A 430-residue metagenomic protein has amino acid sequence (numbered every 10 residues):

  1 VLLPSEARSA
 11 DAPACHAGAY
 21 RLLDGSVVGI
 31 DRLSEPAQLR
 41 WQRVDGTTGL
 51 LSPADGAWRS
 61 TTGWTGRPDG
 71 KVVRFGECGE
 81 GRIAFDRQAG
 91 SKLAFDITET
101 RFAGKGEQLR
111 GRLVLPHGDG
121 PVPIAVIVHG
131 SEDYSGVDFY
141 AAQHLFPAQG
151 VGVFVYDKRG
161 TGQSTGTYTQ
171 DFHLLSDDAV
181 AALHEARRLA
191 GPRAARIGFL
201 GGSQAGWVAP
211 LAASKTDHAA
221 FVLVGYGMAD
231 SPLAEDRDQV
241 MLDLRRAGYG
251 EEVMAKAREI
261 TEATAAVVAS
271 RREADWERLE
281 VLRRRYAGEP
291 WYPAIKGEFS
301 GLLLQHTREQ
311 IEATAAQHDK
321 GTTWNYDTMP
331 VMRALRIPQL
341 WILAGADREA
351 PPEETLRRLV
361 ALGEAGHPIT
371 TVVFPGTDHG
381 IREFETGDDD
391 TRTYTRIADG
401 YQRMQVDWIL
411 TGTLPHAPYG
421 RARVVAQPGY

Functional and structural regions predicted by a protein language model:
R82-G118: N-terminal cap/lid segment of alpha/beta-hydrolase-fold proteins
P121-G130: Short beta-strand element of the alpha/beta-hydrolase
E132-H144, K158, E353: The serine-hydrolase catalytic nucleophile loop
F146-Q163: Conserved alpha/beta-hydrolase
T169-L189: Alpha/beta-hydrolase active-site loop
G225-A334: Accessory cap/linker subdomain of secreted extracellular hydrolases
L335, W341-L343: Short beta-strand/loop motif that positions the catalytic acidic residue of the alpha/beta-hydrolase fold
I337, R348-L362: Short alpha-helix in the alpha/beta-hydrolase fold that links the catalytic acid
